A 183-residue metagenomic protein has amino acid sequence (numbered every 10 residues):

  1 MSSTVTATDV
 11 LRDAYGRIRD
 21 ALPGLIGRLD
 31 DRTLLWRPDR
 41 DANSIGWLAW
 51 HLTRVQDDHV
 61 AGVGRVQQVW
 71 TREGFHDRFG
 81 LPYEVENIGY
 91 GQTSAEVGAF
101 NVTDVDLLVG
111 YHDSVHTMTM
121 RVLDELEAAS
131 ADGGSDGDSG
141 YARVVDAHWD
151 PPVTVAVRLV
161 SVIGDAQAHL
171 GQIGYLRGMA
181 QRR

Functional and structural regions predicted by a protein language model:
M1, M118-M120, M179: Detector for methionine-enriched segments
M1-A14: Extreme N-terminal tail/first-helix region
S2-T4, G98-F100, V144: A short alpha-helix capping/helix-coil boundary motif
T6, T103, L107, T154: Short, conserved clusters of charged catalytic residues that mark active-site and nucleotide-handling motifs
L11, Y15, R19-L22, I26 (+1 more regions): Hydrophobic alpha-helical core bundles mediating ligand binding, dimerization, or RNAP-core interactions
R12-G16, P23, T33-G89, D124 (+1 more regions): Short, contiguous alpha-helical
P82-G140, V160: Acidic/histidine-rich alpha-helical segments that form the ligand environment of transition-metal centers
